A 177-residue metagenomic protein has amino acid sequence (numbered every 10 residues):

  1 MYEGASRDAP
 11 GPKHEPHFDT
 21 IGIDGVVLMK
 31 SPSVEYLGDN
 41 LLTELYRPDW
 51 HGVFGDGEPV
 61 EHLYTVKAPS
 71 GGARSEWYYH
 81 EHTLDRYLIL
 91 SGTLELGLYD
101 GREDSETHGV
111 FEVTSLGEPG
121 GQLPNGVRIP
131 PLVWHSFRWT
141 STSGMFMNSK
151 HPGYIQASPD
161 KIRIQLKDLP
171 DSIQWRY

Functional and structural regions predicted by a protein language model:
M1-L123, T142-G144, S149-Y177: Non-catalytic, conserved peripheral segments adjacent to functional cores
P119-R128, V133-S141: Beta-rich strand-turn-strand
